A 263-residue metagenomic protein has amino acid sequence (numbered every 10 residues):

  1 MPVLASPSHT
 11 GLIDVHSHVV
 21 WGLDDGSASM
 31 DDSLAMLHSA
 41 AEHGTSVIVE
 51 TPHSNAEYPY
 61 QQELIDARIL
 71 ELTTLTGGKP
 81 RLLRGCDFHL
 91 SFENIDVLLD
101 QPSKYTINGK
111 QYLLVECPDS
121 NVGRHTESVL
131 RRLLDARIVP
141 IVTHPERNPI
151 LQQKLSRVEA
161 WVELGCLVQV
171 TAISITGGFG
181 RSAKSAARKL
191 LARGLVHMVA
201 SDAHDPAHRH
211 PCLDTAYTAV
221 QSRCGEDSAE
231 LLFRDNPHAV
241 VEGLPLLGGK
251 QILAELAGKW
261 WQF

Functional and structural regions predicted by a protein language model:
M1-K79: An N-terminally biased module of ancient metal coordination in phosphate/nucleic-acid-related enzymes
P2, T218-F263: Mid-to-C-terminal alpha-helical segments outside catalytic/metal-binding sites
V3-G11, V47-T51, Q101-K110, G165 (+2 more regions): Active-site gating loops and adjacent loop-to-helix segments of metal-dependent hydrolytic enzymes
I13-V15, V49-T51, L83-D87, I141-T143 (+2 more regions): Active-site neighborhood of phospho(di)ester-bond hydrolases with catalytic His/Asp-centered motifs
H18-V20, H53-S54, G85-S91, P118-S120 (+4 more regions): Active-site beta-loop-alpha junctions enriched in small/polar residues
A41, L134, L191-A192: Non-catalytic positions within long, well-ordered alpha-helices that form the structural scaffold/packing of enzyme
Q61-Q169, Q251-F263: Extended substrate/RNA-proximal surfaces in nucleic-acid metabolism proteins
L195-P211: Short acidic/histidine-rich active-site segments
